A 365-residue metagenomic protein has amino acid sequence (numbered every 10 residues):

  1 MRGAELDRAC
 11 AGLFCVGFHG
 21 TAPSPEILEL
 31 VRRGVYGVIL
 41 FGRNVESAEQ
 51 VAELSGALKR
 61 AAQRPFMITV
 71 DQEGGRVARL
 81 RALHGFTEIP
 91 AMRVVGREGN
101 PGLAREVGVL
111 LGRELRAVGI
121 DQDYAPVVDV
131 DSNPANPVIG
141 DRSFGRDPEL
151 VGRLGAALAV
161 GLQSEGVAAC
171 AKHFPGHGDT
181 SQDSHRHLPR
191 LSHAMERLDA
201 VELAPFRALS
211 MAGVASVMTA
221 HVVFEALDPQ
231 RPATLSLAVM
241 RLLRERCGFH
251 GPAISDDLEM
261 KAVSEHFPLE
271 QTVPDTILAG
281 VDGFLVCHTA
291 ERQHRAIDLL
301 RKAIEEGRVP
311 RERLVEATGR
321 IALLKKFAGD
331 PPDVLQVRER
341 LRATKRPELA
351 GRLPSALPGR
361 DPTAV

Functional and structural regions predicted by a protein language model:
M1-V35, R246, E265-V365: Preference for extracellular/luminal or secreted protein segments
A4, G17, P25, R43-A61 (+3 more regions): Second-shell residues forming the walls of enzyme active-site clefts
V16, V31-V35, E88-R105, A194-V214 (+2 more regions): Structural recognition of alpha->loop->beta junctions
E29-F41, L110, A117-Q122: Catalytic domains of carbohydrate-active enzymes, especially glycoside hydrolases
E46-E53, G96-E114, G145-R153, E196-V201: Glycine-rich anion/phosphate-binding loops
A78-I89, G176: Short, flexible, mixed-charge acidic loops at enzyme active sites
T87, Q122-R146, E165-A169, H173-S192: Short glycine/serine-rich loop/turn segments
